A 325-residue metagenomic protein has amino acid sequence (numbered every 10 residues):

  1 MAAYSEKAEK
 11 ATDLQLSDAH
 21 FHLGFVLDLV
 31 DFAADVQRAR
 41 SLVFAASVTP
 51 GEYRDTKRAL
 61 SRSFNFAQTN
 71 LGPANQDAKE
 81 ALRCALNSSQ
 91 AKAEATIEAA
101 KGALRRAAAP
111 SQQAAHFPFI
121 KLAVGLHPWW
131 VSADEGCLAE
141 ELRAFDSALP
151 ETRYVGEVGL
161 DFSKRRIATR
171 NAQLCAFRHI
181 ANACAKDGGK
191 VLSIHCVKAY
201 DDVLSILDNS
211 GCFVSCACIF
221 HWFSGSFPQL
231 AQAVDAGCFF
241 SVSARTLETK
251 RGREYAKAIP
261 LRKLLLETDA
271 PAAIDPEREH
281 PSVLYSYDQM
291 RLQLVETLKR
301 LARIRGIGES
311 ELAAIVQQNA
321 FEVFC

Functional and structural regions predicted by a protein language model:
M1-C325: Mid-domain alpha/beta scaffold segments of enzyme catalytic cores
